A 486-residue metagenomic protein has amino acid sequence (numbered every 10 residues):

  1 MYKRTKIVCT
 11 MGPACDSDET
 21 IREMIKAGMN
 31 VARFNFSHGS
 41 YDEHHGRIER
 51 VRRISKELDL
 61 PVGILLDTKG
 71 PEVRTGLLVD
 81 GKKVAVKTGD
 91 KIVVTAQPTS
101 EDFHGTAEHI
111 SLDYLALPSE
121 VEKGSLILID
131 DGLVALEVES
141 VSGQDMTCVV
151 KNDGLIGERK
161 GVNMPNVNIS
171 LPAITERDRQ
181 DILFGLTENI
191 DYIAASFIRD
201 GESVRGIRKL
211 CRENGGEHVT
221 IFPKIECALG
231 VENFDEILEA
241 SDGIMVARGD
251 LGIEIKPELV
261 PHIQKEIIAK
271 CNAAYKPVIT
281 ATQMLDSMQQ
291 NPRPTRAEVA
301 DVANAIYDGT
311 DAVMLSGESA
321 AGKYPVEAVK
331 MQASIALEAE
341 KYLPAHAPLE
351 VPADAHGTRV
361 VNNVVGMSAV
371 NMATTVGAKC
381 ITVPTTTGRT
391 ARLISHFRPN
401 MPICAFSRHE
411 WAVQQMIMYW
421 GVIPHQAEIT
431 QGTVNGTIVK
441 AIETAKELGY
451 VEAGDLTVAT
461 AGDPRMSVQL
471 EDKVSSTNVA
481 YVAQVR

Functional and structural regions predicted by a protein language model:
M1-R486: Non-catalytic helical/linker scaffolds that mediate oligomerization, partner binding, and domain coupling around large
